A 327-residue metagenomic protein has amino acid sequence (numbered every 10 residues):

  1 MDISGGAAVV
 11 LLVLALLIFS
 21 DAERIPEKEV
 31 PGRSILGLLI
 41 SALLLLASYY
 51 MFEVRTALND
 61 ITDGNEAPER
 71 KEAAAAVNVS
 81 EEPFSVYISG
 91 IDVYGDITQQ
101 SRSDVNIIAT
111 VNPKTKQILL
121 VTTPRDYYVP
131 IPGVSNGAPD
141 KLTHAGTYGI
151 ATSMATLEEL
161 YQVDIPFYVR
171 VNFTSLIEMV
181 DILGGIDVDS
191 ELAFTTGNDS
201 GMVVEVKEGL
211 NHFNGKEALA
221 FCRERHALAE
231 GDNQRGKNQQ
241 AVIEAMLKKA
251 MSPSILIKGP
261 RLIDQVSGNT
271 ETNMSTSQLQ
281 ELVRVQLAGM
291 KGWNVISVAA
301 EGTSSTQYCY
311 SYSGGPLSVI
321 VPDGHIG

Functional and structural regions predicted by a protein language model:
D2-A8, I25-A42, L46-G327: Non-catalytic, solvent-exposed segments at the cell envelope interface
V10-E23: Alpha-helical transmembrane segments
